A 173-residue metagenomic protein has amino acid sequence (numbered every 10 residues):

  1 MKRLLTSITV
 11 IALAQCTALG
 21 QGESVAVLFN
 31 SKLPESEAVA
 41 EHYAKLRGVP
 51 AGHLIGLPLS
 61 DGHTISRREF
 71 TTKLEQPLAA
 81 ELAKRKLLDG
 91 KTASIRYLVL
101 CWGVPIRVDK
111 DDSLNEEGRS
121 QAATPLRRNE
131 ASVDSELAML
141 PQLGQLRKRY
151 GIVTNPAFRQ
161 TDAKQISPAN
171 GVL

Functional and structural regions predicted by a protein language model:
M1-L4: Positively charged n-region of N-terminal signal peptides that target proteins for export
T6-Q15: Bacterial N-terminal signal peptides
I8, G22-V25, I95: Short, surface-exposed beta-edge/turn micro-motifs
A14-G22: Boundary at the C-terminal end of the N-terminal hydrophobic targeting segment
Q21-T64, R68: N-terminal mature-domain "stem" immediately C-terminal to a signal peptide or N-terminal signal-anchor/transmembrane
H63-L173: Structured catalytic cores of large enzymes
